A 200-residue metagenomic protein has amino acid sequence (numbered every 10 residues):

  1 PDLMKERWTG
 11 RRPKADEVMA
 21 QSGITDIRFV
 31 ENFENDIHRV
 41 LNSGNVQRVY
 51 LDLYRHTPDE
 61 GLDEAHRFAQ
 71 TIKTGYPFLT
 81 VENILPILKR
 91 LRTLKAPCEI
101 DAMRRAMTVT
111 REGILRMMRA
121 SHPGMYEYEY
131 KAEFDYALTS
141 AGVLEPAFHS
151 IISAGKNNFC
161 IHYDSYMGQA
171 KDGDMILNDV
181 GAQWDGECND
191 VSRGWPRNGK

Functional and structural regions predicted by a protein language model:
P1-E112: A composition/biophysics-driven feature that prefers long, compositionally simple stretches
R7-T9, L41, D63-A65, K95 (+7 more regions): General "foldedness" signal
N42-N45, H122, K171: Short conserved AdoMet
Q70, L85-I87, M125-K200: Short catalytic-site patches enriched in acidic/histidine residues that coordinate or position cofactors/metals
R90, R116-A120, R197: General structural signal for alpha-helix termini and helix-helix connectors
K95-G142, F148: Active-site pocket-lining segments that scaffold enzyme catalytic pockets across diverse folds
